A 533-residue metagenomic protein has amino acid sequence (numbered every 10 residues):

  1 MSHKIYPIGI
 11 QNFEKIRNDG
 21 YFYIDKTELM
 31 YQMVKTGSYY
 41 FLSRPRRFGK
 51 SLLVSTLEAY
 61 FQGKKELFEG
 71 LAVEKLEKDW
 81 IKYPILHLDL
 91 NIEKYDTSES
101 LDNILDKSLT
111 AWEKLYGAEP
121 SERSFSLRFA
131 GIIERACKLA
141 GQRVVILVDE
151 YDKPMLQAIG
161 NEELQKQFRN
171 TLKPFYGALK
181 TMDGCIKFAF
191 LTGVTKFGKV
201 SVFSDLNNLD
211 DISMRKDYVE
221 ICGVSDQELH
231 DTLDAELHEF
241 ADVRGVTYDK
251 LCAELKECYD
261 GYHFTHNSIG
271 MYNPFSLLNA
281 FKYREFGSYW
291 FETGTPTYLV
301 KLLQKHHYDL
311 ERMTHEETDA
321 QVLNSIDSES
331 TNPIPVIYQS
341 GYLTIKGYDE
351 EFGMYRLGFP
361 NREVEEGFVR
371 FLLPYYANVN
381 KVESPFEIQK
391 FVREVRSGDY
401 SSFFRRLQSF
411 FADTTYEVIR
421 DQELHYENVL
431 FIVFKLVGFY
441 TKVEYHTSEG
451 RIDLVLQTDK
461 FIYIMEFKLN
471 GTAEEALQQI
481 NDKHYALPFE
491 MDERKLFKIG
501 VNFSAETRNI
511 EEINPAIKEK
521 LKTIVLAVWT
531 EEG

Functional and structural regions predicted by a protein language model:
M1-Q422, V437: Phosphate-binding site recognition
A136-A140, V433-D459: Active-site metal-binding core of divalent-cation-utilizing nuclease and nuclease-like domains
V145, F461-Y463, F497: Structural motif
Q165-N170, L469-A486: Mg2+/Mn2+-dependent nuclease catalytic core
F175-M182, P335-L343, F431-K435, Q479-I499: Metal-dependent nuclease catalytic cores in nucleic-acid-processing enzymes, especially RNase H-like/related
D183, K346-G367, Y445-D453, D459 (+2 more regions): Positively charged interface segments
L430, I452-L469, K483: Conserved catalytic cores of phosphodiester-cleaving nucleases, focusing on short active-site segments
P488, R494-G533: Domain-level recognition of nuclease-like catalytic cores that cleave nucleotide substrates
